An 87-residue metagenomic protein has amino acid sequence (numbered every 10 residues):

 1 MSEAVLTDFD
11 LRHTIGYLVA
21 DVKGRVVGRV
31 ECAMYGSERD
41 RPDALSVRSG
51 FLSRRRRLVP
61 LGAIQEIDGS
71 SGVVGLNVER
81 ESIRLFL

Functional and structural regions predicted by a protein language model:
M1-L87: Peripheral interaction segments used for macromolecular assembly
